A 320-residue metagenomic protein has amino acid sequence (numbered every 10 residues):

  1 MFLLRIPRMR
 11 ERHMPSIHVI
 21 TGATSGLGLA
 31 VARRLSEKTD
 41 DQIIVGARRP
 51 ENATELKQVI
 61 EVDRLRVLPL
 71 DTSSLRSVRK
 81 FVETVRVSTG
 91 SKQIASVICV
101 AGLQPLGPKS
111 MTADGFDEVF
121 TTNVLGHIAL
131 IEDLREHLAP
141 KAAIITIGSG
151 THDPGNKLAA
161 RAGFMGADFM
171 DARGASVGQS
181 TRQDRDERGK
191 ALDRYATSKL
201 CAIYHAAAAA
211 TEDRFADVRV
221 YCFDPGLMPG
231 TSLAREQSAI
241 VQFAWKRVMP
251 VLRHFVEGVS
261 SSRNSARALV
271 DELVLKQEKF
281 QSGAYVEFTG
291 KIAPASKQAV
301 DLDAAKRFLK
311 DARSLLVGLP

Functional and structural regions predicted by a protein language model:
M1-L4, Q183-L192, L227-N264: Alpha-helical membrane-targeting segments
F2-P229, G318-L319: Rossmann-fold NAD(P)H-dependent dehydrogenase/reductase core
S91, Q277, S296-P320: C-terminal amphipathic/interface module of NAD(P)-dependent oxidoreductases and related NAD-binding regulators
F116, H127, A266, A305-L309: Amphipathic alpha-helical segments in well-structured domains
T146, V220-C222, F255-A266, L302: Conserved loop-to-helix N-cap of the C-terminal "lid" that shapes the substrate pocket in Rossmann-like
C201-H205, S265-L269, F308-A312: Alpha-helical packing segments of well-folded alpha/beta enzyme cores
F215-A216, L233-Q237, K276-Q281: Glycine/proline-rich active-site loop of Rossmann-fold NAD(P)-dependent oxidoreductases
M249-A293, S314, G318: C-terminal helical subdomain
